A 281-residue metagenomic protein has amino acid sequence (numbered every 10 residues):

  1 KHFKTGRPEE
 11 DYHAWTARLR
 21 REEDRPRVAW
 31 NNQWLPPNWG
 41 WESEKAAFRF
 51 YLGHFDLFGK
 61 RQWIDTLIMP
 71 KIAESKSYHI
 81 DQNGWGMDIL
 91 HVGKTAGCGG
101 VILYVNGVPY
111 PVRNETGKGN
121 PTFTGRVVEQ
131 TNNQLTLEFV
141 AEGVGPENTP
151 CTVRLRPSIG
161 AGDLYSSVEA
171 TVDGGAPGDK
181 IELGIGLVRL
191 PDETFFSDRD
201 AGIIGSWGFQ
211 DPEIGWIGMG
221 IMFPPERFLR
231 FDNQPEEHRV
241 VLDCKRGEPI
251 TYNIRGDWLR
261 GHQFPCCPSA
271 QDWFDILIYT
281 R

Functional and structural regions predicted by a protein language model:
K1-T116: Solvent-exposed N-terminal domain segments of exported/luminal and surface proteins
W39-S43, F139, S206: Short acidic-hydrophobic surface loop/beta-edge motif
N83-G160: Extended, loop-rich substrate-binding clefts of extracytoplasmic carbohydrate-active enzymes
R126-N133, A161-D163, D173-K180, D243-P249: A short, structured loop/turn motif at beta-sheet edges
E138-V140, R156-S158, E169-T171, G186 (+1 more regions): Residue-level recognition of well-ordered beta-strand positions that form the cores of beta-sheet-rich folds across
V153, L164-D198: Acidic (Asp/Glu-rich), glycine- and aromatic
R189-H238: Accessory, usually C-terminal, subdomains that scaffold auxiliary metal cofactors
I221-R281: Beta-strand-rich recognition/accessory modules
